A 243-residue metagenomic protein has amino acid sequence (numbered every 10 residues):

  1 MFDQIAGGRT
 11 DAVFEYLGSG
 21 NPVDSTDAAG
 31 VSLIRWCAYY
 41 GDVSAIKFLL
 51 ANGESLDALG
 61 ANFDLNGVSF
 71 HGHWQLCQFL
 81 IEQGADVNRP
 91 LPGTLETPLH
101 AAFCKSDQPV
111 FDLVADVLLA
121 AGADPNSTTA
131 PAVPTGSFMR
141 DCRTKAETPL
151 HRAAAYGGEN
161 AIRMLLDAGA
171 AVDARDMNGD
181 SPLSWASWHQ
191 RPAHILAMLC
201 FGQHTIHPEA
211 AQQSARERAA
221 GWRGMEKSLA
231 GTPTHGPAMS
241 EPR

Functional and structural regions predicted by a protein language model:
M1, T26-L33, A58-G67, P90-C104 (+3 more regions): Ankyrin-repeat boundary/"N-cap" motif
M1-D3, A121, A168, W188-R243: Ankyrin-repeat-protein effector appendages
M1-W36: N-terminal segments that cap or nucleate solenoid repeat domains
D3-G8, W36-D42, G67-H73, A101-F111 (+4 more regions): Ankyrin repeat A-helix N-terminal signature
A12, S44-A45, Q75-L76, V110-V114 (+3 more regions): Conserved ankyrin/ankyrin-like repeat signature
F14-P22, K47-S55, Q78-D86, D116-P125 (+3 more regions): Ankyrin repeat domain, specifically the short helix-to-loop turn at the C-terminus of the second helix of each repeat
Q108, A115, A121-D124, P131 (+1 more regions): Solenoidal tandem-repeat scaffolds enriched in leucines and small polar residues
E147-C200, T205-I206: Ankyrin-repeat and related helical/solenoid repeat scaffolds used for protein-protein interactions
